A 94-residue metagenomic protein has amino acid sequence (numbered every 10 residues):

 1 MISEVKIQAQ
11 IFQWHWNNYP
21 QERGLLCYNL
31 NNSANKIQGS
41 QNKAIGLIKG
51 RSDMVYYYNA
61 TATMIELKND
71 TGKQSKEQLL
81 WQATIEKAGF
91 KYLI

Functional and structural regions predicted by a protein language model:
M1-I94: Catalytic phosphate/metal-binding cores of nucleic-acid and nucleotide-processing enzymes, i.e., regions that mediate
